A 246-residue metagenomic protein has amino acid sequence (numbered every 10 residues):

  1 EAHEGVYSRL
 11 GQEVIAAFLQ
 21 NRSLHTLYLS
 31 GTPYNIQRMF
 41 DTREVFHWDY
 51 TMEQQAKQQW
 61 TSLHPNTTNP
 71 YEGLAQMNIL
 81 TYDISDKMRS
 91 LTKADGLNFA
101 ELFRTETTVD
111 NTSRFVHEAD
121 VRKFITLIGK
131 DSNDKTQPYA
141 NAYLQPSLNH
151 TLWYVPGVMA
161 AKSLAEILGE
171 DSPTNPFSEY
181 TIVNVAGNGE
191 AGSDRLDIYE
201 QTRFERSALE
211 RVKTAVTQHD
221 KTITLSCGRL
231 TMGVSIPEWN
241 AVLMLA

Functional and structural regions predicted by a protein language model:
E1-Y28, T32-P33: SF2 helicase catalytic motif II
E4-V6, N35-F40, M88-L91, A191-D194 (+1 more regions): Switch/connector loops and helix/strand junctions flanking conserved nucleotide-binding motifs in nucleotide-processing
A17-S23, P70-G73, Y143-P146, T214-H219 (+1 more regions): Conserved catalytic network of the ASCE P-loop NTPase/AAA+ motor domain
N21-H25, G73-M77, S178-Y180, P237-A241: Short glycine-/polar-rich loops that comprise or flank the Walker A/P-loop and associated switch/sensor motifs
H25, Q37-L152, A165: Interdomain helical connector at the RecA1-RecA2 junction of SF1/SF2 helicase-like NTPases
L29-P33, D83, G157, S226-R229: A short beta-strand-to-loop transition that corresponds to the Sensor-1 phosphate-sensing loop of AAA+ P-loop ATPases
E101-S226: Conserved C-terminal RecA-like helicase domain
T222-S226, M232-A246: A short beta-strand element within the Helicase C-terminal
